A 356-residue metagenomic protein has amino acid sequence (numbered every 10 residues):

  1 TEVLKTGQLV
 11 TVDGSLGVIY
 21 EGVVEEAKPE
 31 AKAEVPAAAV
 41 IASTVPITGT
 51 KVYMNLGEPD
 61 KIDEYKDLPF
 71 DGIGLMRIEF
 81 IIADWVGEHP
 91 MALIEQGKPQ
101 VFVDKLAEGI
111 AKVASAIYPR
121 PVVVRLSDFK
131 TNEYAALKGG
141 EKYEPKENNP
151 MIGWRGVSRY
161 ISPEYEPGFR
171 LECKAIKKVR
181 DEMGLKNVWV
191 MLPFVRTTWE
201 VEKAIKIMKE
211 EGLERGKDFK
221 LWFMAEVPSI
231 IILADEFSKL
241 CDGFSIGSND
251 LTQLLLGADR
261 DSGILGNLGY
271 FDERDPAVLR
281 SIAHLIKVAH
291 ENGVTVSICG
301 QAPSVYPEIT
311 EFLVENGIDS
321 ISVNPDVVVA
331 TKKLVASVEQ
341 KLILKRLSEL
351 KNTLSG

Functional and structural regions predicted by a protein language model:
T1-L9: Conformationally flexible catalytic loops at phosphate/diphosphate-handling active centers
L16-V24: Short, Lys/Arg- and Gly-enriched loop/turn segments at beta-strand edges
E25-E26, L313: Intrinsically disordered, low-complexity repeat tracts enriched in Gly/Pro/Ser/Thr and acidic residues, frequently
A31-G356: Conserved alpha/beta-domain cores
